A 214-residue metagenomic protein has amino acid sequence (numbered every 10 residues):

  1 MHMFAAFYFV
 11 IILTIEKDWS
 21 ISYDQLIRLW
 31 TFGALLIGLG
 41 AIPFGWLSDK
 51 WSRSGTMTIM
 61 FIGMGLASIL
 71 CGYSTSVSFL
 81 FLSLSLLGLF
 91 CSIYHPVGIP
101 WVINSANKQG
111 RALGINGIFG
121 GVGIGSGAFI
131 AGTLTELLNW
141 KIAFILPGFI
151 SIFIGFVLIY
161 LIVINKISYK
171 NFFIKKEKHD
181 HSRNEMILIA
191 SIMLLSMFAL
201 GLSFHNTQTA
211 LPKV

Functional and structural regions predicted by a protein language model:
A6, A34-I42, I124-G125: Residue-level signature of mid-helix packing/kink "hotspots" within the transmembrane helices of 12-pass Major
Y8-F9, I189-V214: Extracytoplasmic gate region of multi-pass secondary transporters
T14, G45-W46, T133: Membrane-interface helix termini in secondary transporters
S20, S52, Y73-S78, N107: Helix-breaking motifs and short loop linkers at transmembrane-helix boundaries and internal kinks in secondary membrane
L39-T75: Conserved MFS/SLC helix-loop-helix module at the cytosolic interface between two early adjacent transmembrane helices
S83-G121: Cytoplasmic helix-loop-helix junction between adjacent transmembrane helices in 12-TM secondary transporters
N116-K166: Helix-loop-helix hairpin linking two adjacent transmembrane segments in secondary transporters
Y160-H181: Flexible cytoplasmic inter-helical loops of multi-pass small-molecule transporters
